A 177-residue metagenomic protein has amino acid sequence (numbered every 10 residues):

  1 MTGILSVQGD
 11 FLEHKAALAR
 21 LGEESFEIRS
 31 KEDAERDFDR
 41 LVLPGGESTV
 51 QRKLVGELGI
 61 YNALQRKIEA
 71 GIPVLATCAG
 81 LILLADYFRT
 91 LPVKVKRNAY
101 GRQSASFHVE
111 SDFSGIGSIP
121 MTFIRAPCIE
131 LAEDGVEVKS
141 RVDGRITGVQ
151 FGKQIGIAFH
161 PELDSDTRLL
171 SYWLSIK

Functional and structural regions predicted by a protein language model:
M1-E57, Q65-R66, T167-K177: N-terminal beta1-alpha1 cap of cysteine-dependent amidohydrolase-like domains
G9, C128-K177: C-terminal and late-domain segments of enzyme folds
F11, S48-V50, L81-L83, E130 (+1 more regions): Glycine-rich nucleotide phosphate-binding loop and flanking beta-alpha elements of Rossmann-like dinucleotide-binding
S25-F26, V74, Q154: Hydrophobic anchor at the start of a short beta-strand that flanks the dinucleotide cofactor-binding loop
V42-P44, L75, F123, G156-A158: Structural motif
E47-S111: Cysteine-nucleophile active-site neighborhood
D86-T147: Pocket-forming structural segment of enzyme catalytic cores
